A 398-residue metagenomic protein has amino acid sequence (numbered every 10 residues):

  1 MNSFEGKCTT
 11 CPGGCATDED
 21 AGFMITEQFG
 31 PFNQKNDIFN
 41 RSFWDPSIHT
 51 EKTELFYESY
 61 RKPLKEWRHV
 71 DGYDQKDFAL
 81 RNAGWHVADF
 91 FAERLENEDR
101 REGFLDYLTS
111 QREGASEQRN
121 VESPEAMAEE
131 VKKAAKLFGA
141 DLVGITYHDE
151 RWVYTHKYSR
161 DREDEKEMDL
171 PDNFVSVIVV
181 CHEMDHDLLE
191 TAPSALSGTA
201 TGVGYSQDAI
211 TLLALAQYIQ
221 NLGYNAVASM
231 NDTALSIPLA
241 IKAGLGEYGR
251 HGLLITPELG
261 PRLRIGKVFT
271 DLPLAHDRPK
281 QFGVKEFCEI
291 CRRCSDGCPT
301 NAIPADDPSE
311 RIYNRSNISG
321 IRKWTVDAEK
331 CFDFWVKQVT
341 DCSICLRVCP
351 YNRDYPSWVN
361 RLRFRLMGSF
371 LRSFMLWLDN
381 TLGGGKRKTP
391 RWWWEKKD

Functional and structural regions predicted by a protein language model:
M1-L188, S194-A195: Non-catalytic, usually N-terminal nucleic-acid engagement modules in DNA/RNA processing proteins
N2-G6, T10-R41, D306-D398: Flanking helices and flexible, charged tails adjoining ferredoxin-like Fe-S electron-transfer domains in multi-subunit
K132, F138-Y351, P356, R361-S369: Catalytic cores of enzyme domains
